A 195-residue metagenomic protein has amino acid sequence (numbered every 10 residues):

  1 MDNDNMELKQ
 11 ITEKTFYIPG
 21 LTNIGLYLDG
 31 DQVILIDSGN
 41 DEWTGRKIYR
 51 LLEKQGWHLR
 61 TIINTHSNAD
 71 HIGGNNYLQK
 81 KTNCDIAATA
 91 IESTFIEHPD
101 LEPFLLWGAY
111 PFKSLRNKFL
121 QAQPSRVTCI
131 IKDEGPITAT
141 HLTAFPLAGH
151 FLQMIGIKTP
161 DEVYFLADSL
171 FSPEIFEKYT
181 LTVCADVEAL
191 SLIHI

Functional and structural regions predicted by a protein language model:
N5-K54, G156-D168: Conserved beta-strand hairpin/beta-sheet module of binuclear metal-dependent hydrolase folds, prominently
K9, Y27, D133-A139: Short acidic-hydrophobic surface loop/beta-edge motif
L21-N23, N40-E42, S67-A69, A148-F151: Short beta->alpha connector loops
V33, N40, H141-I193: Metallo-beta-lactamase
R46, R50-P136: Active-site HxH/HxHxD metal-binding segment of metal-dependent hydrolases
T65, H194-I195: Conserved adenylation A10 loop of the ANL superfamily
